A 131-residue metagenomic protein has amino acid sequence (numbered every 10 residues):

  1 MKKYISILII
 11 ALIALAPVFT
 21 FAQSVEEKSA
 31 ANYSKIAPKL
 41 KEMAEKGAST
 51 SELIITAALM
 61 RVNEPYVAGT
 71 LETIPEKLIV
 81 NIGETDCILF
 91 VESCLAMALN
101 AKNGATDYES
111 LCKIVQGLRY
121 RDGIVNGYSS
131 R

Functional and structural regions predicted by a protein language model:
M1-Y4: Positively charged n-region of N-terminal signal peptides that target proteins for export
L8-P17: Bacterial N-terminal signal peptides
V18-A22: Sec/Tat signal peptide C-region and signal peptidase I cleavage site
S24-L89: Cationic-aromatic interfacial patches
E64-R131: Acidic/His-rich structured neighborhood in mature extracellular/periplasmic domains
